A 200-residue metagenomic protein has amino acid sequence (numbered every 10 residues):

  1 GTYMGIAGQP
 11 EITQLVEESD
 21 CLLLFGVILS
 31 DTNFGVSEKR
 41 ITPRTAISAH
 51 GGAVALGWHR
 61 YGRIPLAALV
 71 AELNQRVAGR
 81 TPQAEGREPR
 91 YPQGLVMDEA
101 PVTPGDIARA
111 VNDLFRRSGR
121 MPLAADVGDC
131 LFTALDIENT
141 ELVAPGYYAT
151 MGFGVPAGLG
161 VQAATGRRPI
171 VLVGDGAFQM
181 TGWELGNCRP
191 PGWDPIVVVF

Functional and structural regions predicted by a protein language model:
G1, G57, A67-V70, F132-F200: Thiamine diphosphate
G1-R87: Glycine-rich, acidic loop regions that bind phosphate or pyrophosphate groups
T13-E18, E38-I41, D113-R117, D136 (+2 more regions): Solvent-exposed alpha-helices and their adjacent loops that cap or buttress functional pockets in soluble metabolic
C21, P122, R168-I170: Structural motif
L24-G26, H50, D126, L172-V173 (+1 more regions): Short beta-strand segments
V27, P101-D106, A177-M180: Active-site glycine- and acidic-residue-rich loops that bind and position anionic ligands or nucleotide-like cofactors
F34-S37, A110, E184-N187: A short acidic, amphipathic alpha-helical/loop segment
G86-G166: Active-site diphosphate/adenylate-binding microenvironment
